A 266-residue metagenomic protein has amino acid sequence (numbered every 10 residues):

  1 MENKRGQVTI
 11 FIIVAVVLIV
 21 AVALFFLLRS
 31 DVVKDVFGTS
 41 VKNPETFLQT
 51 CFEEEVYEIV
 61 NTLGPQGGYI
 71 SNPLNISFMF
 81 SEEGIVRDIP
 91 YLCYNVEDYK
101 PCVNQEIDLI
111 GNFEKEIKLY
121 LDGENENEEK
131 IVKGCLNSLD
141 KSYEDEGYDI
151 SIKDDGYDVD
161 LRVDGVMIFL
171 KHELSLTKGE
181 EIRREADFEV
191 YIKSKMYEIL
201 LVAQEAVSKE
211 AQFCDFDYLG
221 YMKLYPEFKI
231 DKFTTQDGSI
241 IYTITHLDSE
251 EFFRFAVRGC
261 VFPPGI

Functional and structural regions predicted by a protein language model:
M1-I13: Glycine-centered recognition micro-motifs in short, flexible terminal segments and loops
F11-I266: Long, compositionally biased, intrinsically disordered regions
